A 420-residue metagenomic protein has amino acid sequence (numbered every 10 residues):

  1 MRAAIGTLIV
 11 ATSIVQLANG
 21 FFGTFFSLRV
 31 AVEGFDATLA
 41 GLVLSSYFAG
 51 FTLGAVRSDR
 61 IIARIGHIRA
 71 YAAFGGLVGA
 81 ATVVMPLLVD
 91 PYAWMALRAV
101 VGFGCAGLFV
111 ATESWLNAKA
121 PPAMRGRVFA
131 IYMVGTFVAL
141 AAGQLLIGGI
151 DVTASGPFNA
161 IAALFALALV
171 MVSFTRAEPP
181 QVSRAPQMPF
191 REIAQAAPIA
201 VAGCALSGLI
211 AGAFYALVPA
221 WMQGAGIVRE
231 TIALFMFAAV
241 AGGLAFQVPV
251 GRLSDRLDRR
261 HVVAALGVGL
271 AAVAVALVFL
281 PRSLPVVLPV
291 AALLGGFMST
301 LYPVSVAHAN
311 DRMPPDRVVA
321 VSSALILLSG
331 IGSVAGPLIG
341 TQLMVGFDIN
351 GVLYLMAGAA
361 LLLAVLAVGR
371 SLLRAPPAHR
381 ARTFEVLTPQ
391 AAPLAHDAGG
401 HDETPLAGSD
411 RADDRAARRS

Functional and structural regions predicted by a protein language model:
M1-F48, A200-G203, G212-W221, A225: Helix-loop boundary and gating motifs at the non-cytosolic
A37-T38, P122-Y132, R229-E230, M313-L325: Loop-to-transmembrane helix entry/capping segments in MFS-fold secondary transporters and related SLC/MFSD carriers
G54-G66, D151, F246-D258, M344-V345: Helix-to-loop junctions at the C-terminal end of transmembrane segments in multipass secondary transporters
R69-V83, A162, H261-V275, A357: Structural signature of the two symmetry-related core transmembrane helices
A99-V134: Cytoplasmic helix-loop-helix junction between adjacent transmembrane helices in 12-TM secondary transporters
G107-A120, S299-M313: Intracellular juxtamembrane helix-capping segments at the cytosolic ends of symmetry-related transmembrane helices
I147-G148, A160-V182, L363-R374: C-terminal membrane-cytosol helix-exit motif in multi-pass small-molecule transporters
P180-F190, R370-S420: Intrinsic disorder in cytosolic terminal tails and internal cytosolic loops of multi-pass membrane transporters
